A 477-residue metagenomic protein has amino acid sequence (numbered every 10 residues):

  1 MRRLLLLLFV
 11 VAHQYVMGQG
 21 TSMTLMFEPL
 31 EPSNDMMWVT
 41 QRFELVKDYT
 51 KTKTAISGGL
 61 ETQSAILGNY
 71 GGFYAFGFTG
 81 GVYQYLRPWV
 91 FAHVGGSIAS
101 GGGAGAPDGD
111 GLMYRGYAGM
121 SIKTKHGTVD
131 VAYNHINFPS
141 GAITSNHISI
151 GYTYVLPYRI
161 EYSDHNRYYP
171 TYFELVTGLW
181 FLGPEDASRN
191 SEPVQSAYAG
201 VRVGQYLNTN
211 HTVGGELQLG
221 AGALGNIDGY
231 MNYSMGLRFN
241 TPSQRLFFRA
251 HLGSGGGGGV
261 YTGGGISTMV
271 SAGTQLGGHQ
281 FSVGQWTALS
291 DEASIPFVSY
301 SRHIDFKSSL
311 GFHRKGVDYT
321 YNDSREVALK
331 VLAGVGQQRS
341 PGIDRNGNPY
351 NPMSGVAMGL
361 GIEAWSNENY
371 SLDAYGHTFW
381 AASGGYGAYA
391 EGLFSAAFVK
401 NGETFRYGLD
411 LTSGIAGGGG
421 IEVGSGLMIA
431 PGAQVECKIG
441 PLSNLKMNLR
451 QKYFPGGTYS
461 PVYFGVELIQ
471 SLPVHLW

Functional and structural regions predicted by a protein language model:
M1-G20: Bacterial Sec-dependent N-terminal signal peptides
T21, K51-G58, P88-A92, I122-V131 (+9 more regions): Repeated loop/turn-to-beta-strand initiation elements of outer-membrane beta-barrel proteins
F27-S33, T62-G68, I98-A104, T124-H126 (+15 more regions): Transmembrane beta-strands of outer-membrane beta-barrel pores
P29-L45, I66, P139, F181-G200 (+1 more regions): Surface-exposed strand-loop-strand hairpins of Gram-negative outer-membrane beta-barrel proteins
M37-F43, G72-F76, D110-G116, T144-I148 (+8 more regions): Residues that define the transmembrane beta-barrel architecture of outer-membrane proteins
Q41-Y49, F78-Q84, A118-T124, I150-Y154 (+12 more regions): Residues on the lipid-exposed face of transmembrane beta-strands in outer-membrane beta-barrel proteins
E44-G101, G204-G258, E363-L427, H475: Gram-negative (and chloroplast) outer-membrane scaffold detector with strong preference for beta-barrel transmembrane
T144-L182, S294-D318, S324-S340, S460-W477: Outer-membrane beta-barrel "beta-signal"
